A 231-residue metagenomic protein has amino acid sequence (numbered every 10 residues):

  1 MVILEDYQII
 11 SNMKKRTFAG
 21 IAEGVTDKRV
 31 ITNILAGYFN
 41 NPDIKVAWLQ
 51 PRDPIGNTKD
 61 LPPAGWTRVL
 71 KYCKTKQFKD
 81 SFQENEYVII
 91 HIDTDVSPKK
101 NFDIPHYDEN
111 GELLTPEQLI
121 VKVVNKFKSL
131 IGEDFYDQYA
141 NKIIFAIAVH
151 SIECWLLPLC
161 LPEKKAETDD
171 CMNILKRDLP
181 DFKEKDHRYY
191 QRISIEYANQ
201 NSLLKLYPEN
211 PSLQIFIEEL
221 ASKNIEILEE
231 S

Functional and structural regions predicted by a protein language model:
M1-K15, K28-K59, L70-S231: C-terminal accessory helical subdomains adjacent to catalytic cores in phosphodiester- and nucleotide-handling enzymes
T17-I21: Conserved beta-strand elements of the Class I
A22-E23, A148: Small/polar loops that bind or transfer phosphate-bearing groups
G65: A solvent-exposed, acidic/Ser-Thr-rich amphipathic alpha-helical stretch
